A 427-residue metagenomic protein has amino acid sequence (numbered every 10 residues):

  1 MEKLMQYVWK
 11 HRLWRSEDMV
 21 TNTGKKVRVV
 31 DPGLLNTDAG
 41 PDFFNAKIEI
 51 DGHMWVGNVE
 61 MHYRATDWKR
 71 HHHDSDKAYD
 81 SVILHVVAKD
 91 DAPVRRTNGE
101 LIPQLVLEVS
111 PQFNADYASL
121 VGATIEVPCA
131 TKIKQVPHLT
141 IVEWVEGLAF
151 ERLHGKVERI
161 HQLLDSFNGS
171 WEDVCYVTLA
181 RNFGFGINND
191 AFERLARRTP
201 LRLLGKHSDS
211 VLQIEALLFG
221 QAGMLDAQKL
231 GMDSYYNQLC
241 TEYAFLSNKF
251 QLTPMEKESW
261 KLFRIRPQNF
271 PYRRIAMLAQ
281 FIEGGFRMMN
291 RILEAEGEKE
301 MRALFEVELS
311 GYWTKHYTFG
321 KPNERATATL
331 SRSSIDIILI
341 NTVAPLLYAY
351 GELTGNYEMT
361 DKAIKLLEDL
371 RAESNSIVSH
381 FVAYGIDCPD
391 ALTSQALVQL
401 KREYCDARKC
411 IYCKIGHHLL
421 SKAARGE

Functional and structural regions predicted by a protein language model:
M1-Q6: N-terminal "leader" segments that precede or initiate the main folded domain
Y7-T66, Y79: N-terminal ordered "arm"
P32-T37, N45-I50, D67-S75, D90-R96 (+2 more regions): Catalytic micro-motifs at enzyme active sites that drive phosphoryl/nucleotidyl and oxygen chemistry
W55-P93: Aromatic- and glycine-enriched beta-alpha-beta binding-site module
A65-D67, D90-A92, P111-F113, F185 (+2 more regions): Short loop/turn segments at secondary-structure transitions that flank enzyme active sites
D80-V82, V86-E143: Compact, glycine/acidic-enriched structural inserts
L148-A396, K409: Hydrophobic, aromatic-lined core segments that form the binding pocket/scaffold for planar heteroaromatic ligands
A383-E427: Acidic, carboxylate-rich catalytic segments that either coordinate divalent cations
